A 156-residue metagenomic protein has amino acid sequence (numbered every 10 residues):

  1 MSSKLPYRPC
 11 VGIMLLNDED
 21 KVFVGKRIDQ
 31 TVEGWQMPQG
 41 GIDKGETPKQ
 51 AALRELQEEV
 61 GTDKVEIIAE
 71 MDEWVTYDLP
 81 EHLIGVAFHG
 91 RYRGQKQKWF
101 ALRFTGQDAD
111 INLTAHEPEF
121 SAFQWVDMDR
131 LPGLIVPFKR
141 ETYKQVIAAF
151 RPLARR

Functional and structural regions predicted by a protein language model:
M1-V22, K44: Conserved N-terminal beta-strand and adjoining loop/helix that marks the start of the Nudix/MutT-like hydrolase domain
Y7, P48, K139, Y143: Hydrophobic (often cysteine-bearing) scaffold residues that line and stabilize catalytic clefts of nucleotide/cofactor
Q30-E33: A conserved beta-turn-beta hairpin within the catalytic core of GNAT-like acetyltransferases that forms part
Q36-M37: A short gly/proline-enriched turn/hairpin at secondary-structure junctions
D43-P137: Unchanged
M128-R156: Charged phosphate-binding loop/patch that engages nucleotide di/tri-phosphates or the phosphate backbone of nucleic
